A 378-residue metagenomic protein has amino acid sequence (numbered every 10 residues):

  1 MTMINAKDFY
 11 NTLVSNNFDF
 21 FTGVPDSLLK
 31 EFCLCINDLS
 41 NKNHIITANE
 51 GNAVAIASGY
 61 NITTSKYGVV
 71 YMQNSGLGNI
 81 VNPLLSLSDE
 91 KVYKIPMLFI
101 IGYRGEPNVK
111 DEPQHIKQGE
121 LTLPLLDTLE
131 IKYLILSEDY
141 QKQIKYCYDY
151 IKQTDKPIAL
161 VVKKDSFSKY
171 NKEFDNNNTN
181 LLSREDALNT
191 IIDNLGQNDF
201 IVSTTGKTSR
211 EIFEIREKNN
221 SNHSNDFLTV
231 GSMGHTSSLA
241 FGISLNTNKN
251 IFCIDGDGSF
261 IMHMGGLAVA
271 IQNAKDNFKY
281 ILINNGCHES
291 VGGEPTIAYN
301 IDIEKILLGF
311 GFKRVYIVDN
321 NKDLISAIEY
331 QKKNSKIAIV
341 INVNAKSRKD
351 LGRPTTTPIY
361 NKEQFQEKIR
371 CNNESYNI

Functional and structural regions predicted by a protein language model:
T2-V162, N277: N-terminal alpha/beta PP-like core and its mobile active-site loop of ThDP/TPP-dependent enzymes
N5-V14, I36, K172-T236: Active-site diphosphate/adenylate-binding microenvironment
N17-F21, K42-H44, Q197-I201, D226 (+1 more regions): Short active-site oxyanion
P25-L28, R104-G105, V162-F167, T205-S209 (+2 more regions): Glycine-rich beta-alpha junction loops
K30-E31, G51-I56, L77-P83, R210-E211 (+3 more regions): Short glycine/serine/threonine-rich phosphate/pyrophosphate-binding segments that cradle anionic phosphate groups
N79-P83, L87, P157-Q197, K332-I378: Glycine/aspartate-rich loop-and-adjacent alpha/beta segment that forms the canonical ThDP
K94-L98, E106-Q118, K145, E214-Y376: Thiamine diphosphate
